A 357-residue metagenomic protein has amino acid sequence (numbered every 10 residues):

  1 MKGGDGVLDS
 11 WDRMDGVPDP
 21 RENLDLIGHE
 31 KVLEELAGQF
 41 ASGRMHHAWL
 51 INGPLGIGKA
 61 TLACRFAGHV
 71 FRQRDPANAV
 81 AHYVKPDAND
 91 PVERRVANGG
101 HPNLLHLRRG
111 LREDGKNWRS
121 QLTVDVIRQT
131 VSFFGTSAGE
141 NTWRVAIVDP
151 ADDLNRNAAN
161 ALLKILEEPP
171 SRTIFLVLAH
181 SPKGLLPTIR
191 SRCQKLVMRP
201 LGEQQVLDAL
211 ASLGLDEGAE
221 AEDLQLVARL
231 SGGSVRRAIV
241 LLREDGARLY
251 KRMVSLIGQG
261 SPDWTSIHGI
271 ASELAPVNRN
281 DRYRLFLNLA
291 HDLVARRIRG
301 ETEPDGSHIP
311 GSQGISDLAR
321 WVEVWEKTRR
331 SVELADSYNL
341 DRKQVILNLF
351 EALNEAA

Functional and structural regions predicted by a protein language model:
M1-H69, Q73-R95, S171-T173, H180-L289 (+1 more regions): Charged, glycine-rich active-site and insertion segments that engage polyanionic ligands
E35-Q39, N117, Q121-V145, K164: Conserved alpha-helical scaffold flanking the Walker A/P-loop in AAA+ ATPase domains
G99-D114: Conserved NTP-binding/hydrolysis module of P-loop NTPases
D114-T123, A151, K195: Flexible beta-alpha connector loops of hexameric P-loop NTPases
G135, N160-I174: Conserved catalytic/switch belt of AAA+ P-loop NTPases
N141-V145, P170-L176: Loop/turn-to-beta-strand initiation segments
P150-L154, P182: Conserved Walker B
R156-N157, P187: Conserved D-loop-proximal element of ABC-family nucleotide-binding domains
